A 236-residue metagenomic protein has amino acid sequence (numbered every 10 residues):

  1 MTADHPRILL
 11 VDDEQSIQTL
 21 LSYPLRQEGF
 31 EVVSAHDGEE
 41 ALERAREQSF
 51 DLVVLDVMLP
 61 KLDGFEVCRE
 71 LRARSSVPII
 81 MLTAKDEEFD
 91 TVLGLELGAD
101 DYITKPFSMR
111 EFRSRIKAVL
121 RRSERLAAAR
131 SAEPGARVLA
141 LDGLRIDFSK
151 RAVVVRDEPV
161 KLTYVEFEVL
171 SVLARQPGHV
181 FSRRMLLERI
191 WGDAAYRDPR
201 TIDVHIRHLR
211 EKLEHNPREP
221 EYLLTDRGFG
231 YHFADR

Functional and structural regions predicted by a protein language model:
D4-H5, S49-D51, R74-I79, Y196: His-Asp phosphorelay/catalytic-motif detector in bacterial-type signaling
D4-R7, A118-V180: Short, Lys/Arg-enriched segments at the junction into DNA-binding effector domains of transcriptional regulators
Q15-T19, D86-F89, V160: Conserved alpha-helical interface elements of two-component signaling phosphotransfer modules
T19-Q27: Charged docking surfaces used in two-component/phosphorelay signaling
G29-H36, E40, R44: Short hydrophobic/Thr-rich beta-strand motif most characteristic of the beta2 strand and flanking loop of CheY-like
Q48-V54, L59: Active-site beta3 strand of CheY-like receiver
D63, R69, A73, P78-A140: Basic, amphipathic DNA-recognition helix from helix-turn-helix-like DNA-binding domains
T104, A152-Y222, D226-F229: Positively charged, aromatic-enriched patches within helix-turn-helix-type DNA-binding elements, predominantly
